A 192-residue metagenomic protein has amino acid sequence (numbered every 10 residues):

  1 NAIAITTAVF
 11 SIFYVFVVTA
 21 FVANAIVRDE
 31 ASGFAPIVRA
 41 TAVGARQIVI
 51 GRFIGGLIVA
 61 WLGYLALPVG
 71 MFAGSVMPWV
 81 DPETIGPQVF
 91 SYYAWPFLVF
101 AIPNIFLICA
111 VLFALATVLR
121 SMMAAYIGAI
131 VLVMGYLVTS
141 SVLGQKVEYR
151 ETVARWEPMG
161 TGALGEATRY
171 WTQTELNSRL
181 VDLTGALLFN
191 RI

Functional and structural regions predicted by a protein language model:
N1, V80-Y92, M123-I192: Terminal transmembrane helical anchor/hairpin motif
N1-A20, I50-M122, V131, G162: Secretory targeting signals
T7, T19-A45: Transmembrane helix boundary and interhelical loop/hinge segments in multi-pass membrane proteins
V27, V118-L119, L137: Structural signal for the C-terminal ends of transmembrane alpha-helices and the immediately following loop
P36, V49, A125-Y126: Hydrophobic/aromatic positions within or immediately flanking transmembrane alpha-helices of multi-pass small-molecule
A42, A60, G70, V138-T139 (+1 more regions): A generic membrane alpha-helix/interface feature
